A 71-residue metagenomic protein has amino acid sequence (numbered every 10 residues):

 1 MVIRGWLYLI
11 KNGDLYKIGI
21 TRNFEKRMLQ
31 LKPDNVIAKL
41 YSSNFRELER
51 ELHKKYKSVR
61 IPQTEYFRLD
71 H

Functional and structural regions predicted by a protein language model:
M1-H71: Non-catalytic accessory segments flanking enzymatic or RNA/DNA-binding domains
